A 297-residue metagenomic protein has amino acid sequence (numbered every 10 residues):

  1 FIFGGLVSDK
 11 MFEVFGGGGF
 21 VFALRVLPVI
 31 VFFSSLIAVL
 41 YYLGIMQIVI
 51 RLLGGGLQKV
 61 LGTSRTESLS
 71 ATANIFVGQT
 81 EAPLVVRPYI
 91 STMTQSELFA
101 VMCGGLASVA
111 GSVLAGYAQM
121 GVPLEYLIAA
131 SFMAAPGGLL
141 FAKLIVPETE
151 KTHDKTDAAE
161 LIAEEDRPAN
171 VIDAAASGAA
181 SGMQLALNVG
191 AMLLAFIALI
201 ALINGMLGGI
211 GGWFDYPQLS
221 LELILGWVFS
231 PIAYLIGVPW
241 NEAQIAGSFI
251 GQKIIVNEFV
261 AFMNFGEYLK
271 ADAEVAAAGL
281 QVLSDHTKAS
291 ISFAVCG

Functional and structural regions predicted by a protein language model:
I2-L61: Hydrophobic alpha-helical hairpins/lids featuring a short glycine-rich hinge
D9-G18, L57-Q58, A82-S91, E165-M183: Cytosolic juxtamembrane amphipathic/interface segments immediately preceding and feeding into a transmembrane helix
I30-V39, S108-G116, S131-I145, M192-G205 (+2 more regions): Hydrophobic core segments of alpha-helical transmembrane domains in multi-pass membrane transport and ion-translocation
R51-V85, T152-A174, L219-W227, F249 (+1 more regions): Juxtamembrane inter-helical linkers in multi-pass membrane proteins
L57-A118, A246-G297: Alpha-helical membrane segments and immediately flanking helix-loop junctions that form or couple to the substrate/ion
V122-G137, S284-H286: Loop-to-transmembrane alpha-helix initiation sites
F132-L185: Long, contiguous bundles of hydrophobic transmembrane helices that form the permeation core of multi-pass
A180-K270: Transmembrane helical segments that form the transport core of multi-pass membrane transport proteins
